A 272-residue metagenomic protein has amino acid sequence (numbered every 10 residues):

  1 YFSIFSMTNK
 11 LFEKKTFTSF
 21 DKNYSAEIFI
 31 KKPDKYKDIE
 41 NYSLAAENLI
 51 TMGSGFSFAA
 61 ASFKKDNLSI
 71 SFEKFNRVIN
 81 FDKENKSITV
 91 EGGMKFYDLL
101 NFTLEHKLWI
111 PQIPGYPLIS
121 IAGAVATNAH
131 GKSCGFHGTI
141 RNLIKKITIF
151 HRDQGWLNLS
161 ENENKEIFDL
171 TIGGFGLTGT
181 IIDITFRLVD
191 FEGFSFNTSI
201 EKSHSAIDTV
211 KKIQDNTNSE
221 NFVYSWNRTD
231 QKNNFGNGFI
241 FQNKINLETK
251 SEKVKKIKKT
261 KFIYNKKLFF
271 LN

Functional and structural regions predicted by a protein language model:
T8-I30, T260-N272: Intrinsically disordered, low-complexity segments enriched in small residues
D21-G115, N128-S133: Glycine-rich N-terminal segment of FAD-binding domains in flavoprotein oxidoreductases, spanning the beta-loop-helix
S43, A61-S62, N80-K83, I119 (+4 more regions): Solvent-exposed alpha-helices and their adjacent loops that cap or buttress functional pockets in soluble metabolic
A59-R77, S133-Q154, T180-R187: Structural signature of FAD isoalloxazine-binding scaffolds in flavoprotein oxidoreductases
A126, K145-N272: C-terminal substrate-binding/cap subdomain adjacent to the FAD-binding core in PCMH-type and related FAD-linked
